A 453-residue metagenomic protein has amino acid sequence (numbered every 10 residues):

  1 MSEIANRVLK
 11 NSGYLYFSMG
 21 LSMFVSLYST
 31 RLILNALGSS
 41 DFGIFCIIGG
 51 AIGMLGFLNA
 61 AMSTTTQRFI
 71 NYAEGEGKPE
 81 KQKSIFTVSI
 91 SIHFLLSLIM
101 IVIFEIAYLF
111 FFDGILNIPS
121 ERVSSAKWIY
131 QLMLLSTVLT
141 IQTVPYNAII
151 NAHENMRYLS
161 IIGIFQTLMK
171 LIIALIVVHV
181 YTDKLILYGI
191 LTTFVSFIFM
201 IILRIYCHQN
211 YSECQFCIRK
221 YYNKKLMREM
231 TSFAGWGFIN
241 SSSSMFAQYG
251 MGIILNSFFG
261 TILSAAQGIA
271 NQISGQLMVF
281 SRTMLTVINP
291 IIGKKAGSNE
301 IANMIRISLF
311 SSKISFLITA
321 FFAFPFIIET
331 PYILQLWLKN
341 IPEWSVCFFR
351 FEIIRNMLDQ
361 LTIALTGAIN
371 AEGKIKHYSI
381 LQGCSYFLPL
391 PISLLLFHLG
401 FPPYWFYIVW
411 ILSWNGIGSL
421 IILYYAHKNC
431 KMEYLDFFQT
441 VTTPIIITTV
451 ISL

Functional and structural regions predicted by a protein language model:
M1-V8, L185-G189, L203-Q248, I291 (+2 more regions): Interhelical loop/hinge segments that connect adjacent transmembrane helices in multipass membrane
A5, V138-F165, L175, I186 (+4 more regions): Membrane-interface junctions at transmembrane-helix termini in multi-pass inner-membrane proteins
R7-Y72, I101-E105, L171, S232-I262: Signature of the first transmembrane helix
K10-L27, T192-L203, C207-H208, N223-K294 (+4 more regions): Transmembrane helical elements of multi-pass membrane transporters/channels
G20, V88-L116, I176, I201 (+3 more regions): Alpha-helical transmembrane segments of multi-pass membrane transport and lipid-handling proteins
I33-M54, I85, L185-I190, K225-F233 (+3 more regions): Interfacial/gating helices of multi-pass transporter permease domains
L34-A36, S40-D41, R157, L168-I201 (+7 more regions): Membrane-interface helix-loop junctions in multi-pass transport and translocation proteins
A60-E76, A152, Y211-Q215, A270 (+2 more regions): Helix-loop junctions and terminal segments of transmembrane helices in multi-pass membrane transport/translocation
